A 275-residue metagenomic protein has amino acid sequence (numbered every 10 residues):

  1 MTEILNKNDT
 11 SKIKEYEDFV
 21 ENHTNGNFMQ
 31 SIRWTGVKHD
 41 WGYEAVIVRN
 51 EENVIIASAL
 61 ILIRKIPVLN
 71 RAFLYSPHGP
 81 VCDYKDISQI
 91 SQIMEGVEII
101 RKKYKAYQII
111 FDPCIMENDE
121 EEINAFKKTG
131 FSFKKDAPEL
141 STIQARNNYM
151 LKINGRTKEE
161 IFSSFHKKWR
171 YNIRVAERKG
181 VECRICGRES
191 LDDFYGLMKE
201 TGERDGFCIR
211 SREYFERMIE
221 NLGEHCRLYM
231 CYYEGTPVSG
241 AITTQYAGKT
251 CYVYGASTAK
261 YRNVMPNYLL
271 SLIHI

Functional and structural regions predicted by a protein language model:
N8-E52, A59-L69, I115-N118, F131-R156 (+1 more regions): A conserved beta-strand-loop-helix scaffold within acyl/acetyltransferase catalytic domains
S76: Flexible glycine-rich active-site/ligand-binding loops centered on an Asp-His dyad
G79-Y84: The substrate-binding groove and active-site-proximal loops of carbohydrate-active enzymes, especially glycoside
I90, N263-L269: Glycine-rich acyl-CoA binding loop
I93-Y104: Short, basic/hydrophobic alpha-helical segments
Y104-P113: Conserved GNAT acetyl-CoA-binding A-motif
D119-I123: Metal-dependent catalytic neighborhoods of phosphoester/phosphodiester hydrolases
I273-I275: Conserved small/polar residues in nucleotide/adenosyl-binding loops
